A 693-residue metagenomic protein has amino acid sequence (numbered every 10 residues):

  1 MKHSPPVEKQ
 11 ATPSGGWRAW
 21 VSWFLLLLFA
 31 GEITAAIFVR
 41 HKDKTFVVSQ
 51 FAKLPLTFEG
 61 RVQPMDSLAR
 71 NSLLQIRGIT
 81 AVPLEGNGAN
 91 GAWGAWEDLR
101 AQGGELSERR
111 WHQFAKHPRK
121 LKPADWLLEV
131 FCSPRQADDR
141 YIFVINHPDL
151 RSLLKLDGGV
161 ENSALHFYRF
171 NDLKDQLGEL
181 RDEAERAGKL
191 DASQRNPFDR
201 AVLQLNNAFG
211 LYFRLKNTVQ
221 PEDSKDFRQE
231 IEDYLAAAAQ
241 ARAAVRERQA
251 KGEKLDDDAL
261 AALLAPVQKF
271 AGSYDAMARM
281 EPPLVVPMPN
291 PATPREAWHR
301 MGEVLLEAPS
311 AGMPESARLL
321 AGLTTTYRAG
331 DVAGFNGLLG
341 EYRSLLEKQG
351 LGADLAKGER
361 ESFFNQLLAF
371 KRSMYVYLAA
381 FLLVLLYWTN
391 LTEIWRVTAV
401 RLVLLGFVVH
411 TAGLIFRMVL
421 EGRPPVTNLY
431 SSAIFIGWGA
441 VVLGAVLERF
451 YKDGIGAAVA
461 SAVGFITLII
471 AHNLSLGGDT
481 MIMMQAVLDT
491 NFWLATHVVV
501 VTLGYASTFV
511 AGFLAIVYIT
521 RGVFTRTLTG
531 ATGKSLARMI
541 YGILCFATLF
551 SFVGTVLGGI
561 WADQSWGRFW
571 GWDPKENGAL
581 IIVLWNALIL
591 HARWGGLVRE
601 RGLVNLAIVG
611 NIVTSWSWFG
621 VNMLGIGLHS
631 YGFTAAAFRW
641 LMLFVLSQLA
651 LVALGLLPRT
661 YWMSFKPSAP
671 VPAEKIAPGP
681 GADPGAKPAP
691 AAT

Functional and structural regions predicted by a protein language model:
M1-G16, G522-M539, F665-T693: Membrane-interfacial, low-structure loops and terminal tails that flank and connect transmembrane helices in multi-pass
K2-E8, I37-F363: Soluble extramembrane regions of membrane proteins in the secretory/endomembrane system
W17-K42, Q50-K53, F58-P64, L68-R70 (+10 more regions): Hydrophobic cores of alpha-helical transmembrane segments in multi-pass integral membrane proteins
N87-W111, L646-A653, S664-A692: A short, highly charged, low-complexity intrinsically disordered segment
V332-M374, T532-G542, S630-Y631, P688-T693: Aromatic-capped, Gly/Pro-kinked transmembrane alpha-helices
